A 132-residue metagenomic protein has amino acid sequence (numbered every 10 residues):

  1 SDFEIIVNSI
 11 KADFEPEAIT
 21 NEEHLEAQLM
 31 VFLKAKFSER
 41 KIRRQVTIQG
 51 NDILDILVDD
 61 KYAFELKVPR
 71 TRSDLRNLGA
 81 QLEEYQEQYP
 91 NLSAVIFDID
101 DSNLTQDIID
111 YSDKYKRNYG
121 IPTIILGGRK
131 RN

Functional and structural regions predicted by a protein language model:
D2-R43: Acidic-basic catalytic patches of nuclease active cores, encompassing PD-(D/E)XK and other metal-cofactor nuclease
P16, T20, V46-I48, P69-S73: Short, contiguous acidic/charged loop-to-helix segments that flank catalytic cores in large enzymes
K41-L57: Long, charged, glycine-rich C-terminal linkers/tails
I42, L92-S93, I121-T123: Hydrophobic anchor at the start of a short beta-strand that flanks the dinucleotide cofactor-binding loop
I56-R70: Conserved catalytic cores of phosphodiester-cleaving nucleases, focusing on short active-site segments
R70-Q81, S102-I108: Active-site-adjacent loop/helix micro-motif of nuclease/hydrolase catalytic cores
Q88-K116, G127: Nucleic-acid nuclease catalytic cores
G120-N132: Non-catalytic C-terminal interaction segments of nucleic acid-processing enzymes
